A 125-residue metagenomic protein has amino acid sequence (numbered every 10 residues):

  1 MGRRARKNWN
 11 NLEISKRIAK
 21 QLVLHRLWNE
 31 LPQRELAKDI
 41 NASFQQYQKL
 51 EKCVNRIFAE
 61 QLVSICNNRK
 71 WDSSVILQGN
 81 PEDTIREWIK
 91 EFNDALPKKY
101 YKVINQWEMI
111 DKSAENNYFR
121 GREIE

Functional and structural regions predicted by a protein language model:
G2-W28: A short, Lys/Arg-rich alpha-helix, primarily the initiator
K20-D39, S64, N93: Short basic helix-loop element that most often maps to the first helix and adjoining turn of HTH DNA-binding modules
L22, L36-A37, Y47-L50, I76: Conserved hydrophobic/aromatic packing and binding residues within compact polymer-binding modules
L27, N41, K52-N55, P81: Residue-level detection of the helix-turn-helix DNA-binding "recognition helix"
P32, S43-Q46, F58, D72: Short coil turns linking two alpha-helices in DNA-binding domains
K52-N67: Short, basic-rich loop-to-helix N-cap that marks the start of a DNA-contacting helix
N68-S74: Intrinsically disordered, low-complexity basic tails/linkers immediately adjacent to helix-turn-helix/homeobox/MYB/SANT
L77-E115: Short, charged recognition helix plus adjacent turn of helix-turn-helix-like nucleic-acid-binding domains
